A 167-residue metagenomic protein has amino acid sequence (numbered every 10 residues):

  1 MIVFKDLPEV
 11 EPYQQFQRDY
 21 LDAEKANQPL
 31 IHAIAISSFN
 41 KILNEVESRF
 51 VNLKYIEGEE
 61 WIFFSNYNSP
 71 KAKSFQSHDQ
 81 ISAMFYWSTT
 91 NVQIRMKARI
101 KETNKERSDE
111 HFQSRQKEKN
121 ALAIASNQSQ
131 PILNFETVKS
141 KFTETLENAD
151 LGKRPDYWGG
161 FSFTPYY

Functional and structural regions predicted by a protein language model:
M1-Y167: Binding-site signature for planar aromatic cofactors or substrates
